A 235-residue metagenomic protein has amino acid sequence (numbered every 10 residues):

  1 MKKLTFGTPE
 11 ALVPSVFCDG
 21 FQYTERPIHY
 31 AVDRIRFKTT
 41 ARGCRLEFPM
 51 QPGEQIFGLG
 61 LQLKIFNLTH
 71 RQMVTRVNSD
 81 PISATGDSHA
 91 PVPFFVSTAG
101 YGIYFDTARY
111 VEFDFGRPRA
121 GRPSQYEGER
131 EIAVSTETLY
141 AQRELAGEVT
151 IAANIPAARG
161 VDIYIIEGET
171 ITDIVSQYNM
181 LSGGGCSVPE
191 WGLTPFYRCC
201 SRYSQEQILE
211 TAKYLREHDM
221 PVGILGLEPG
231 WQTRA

Functional and structural regions predicted by a protein language model:
M1-P189, C199-S201, Q205-E206, A212-E217: Catalytic and substrate-binding clefts that recognize carbohydrates or anionic sugar/phosphate headgroups
E47, P221-A235: Aromatic- and carboxylate-enriched substrate-binding clefts and catalytic-loop regions of carbohydrate-active enzymes
V188-L193, M220-G223: Loop/turn elements at helix/coil->beta-strand transitions in domains of secreted/extracellular proteins
L193-C199, L225-P229: Aromatic-lined carbohydrate-recognition surfaces of secreted/lumenal glycan-active proteins
